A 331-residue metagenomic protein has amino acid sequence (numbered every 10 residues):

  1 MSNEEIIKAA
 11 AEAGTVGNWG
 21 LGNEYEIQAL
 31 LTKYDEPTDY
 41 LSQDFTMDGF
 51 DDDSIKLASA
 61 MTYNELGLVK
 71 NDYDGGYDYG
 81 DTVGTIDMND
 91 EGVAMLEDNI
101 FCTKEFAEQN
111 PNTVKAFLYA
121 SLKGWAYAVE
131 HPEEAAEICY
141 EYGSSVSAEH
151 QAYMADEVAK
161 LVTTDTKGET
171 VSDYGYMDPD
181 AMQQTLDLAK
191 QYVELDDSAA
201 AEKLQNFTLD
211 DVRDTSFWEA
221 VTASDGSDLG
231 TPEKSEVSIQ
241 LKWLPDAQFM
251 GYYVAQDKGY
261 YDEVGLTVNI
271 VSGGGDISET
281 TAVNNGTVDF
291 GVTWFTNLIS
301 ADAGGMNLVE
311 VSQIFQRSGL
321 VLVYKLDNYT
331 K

Functional and structural regions predicted by a protein language model:
M1-S42, K56-A60, I86-D87, T222 (+1 more regions): Short, glycine-/small- and polar/acidic-enriched structural segments that line small-molecule recognition paths
N3-E4, E24-Q28, M47, Y63-L66 (+10 more regions): Extracytoplasmic/secreted envelope proteins and their assembly/folding machinery, especially bacterial periplasmic
K8, E12-A13, V83-V93, D165-P179 (+1 more regions): Short, solvent-exposed loop/beta-turn-alpha elements that line the ligand-binding surface or hinge of extracytoplasmic
A9, W19, L30-Y34, G49 (+11 more regions): Structured segments of extracytoplasmic/periplasmic soluble domains in secreted or envelope-associated proteins
P37-Y40, D78-V83, S145-K160, L195-L209: Short, surface-exposed acidic
Q43-S145, D289, T296-N297, L326-D327: Pocket-lining segment of extracytoplasmic ligand-binding domains
Q109-D197: Secondary-structure end/capping motifs
M182-E236: Conserved C-terminal helix/tail region of periplasmic/extracytoplasmic solute-binding proteins
